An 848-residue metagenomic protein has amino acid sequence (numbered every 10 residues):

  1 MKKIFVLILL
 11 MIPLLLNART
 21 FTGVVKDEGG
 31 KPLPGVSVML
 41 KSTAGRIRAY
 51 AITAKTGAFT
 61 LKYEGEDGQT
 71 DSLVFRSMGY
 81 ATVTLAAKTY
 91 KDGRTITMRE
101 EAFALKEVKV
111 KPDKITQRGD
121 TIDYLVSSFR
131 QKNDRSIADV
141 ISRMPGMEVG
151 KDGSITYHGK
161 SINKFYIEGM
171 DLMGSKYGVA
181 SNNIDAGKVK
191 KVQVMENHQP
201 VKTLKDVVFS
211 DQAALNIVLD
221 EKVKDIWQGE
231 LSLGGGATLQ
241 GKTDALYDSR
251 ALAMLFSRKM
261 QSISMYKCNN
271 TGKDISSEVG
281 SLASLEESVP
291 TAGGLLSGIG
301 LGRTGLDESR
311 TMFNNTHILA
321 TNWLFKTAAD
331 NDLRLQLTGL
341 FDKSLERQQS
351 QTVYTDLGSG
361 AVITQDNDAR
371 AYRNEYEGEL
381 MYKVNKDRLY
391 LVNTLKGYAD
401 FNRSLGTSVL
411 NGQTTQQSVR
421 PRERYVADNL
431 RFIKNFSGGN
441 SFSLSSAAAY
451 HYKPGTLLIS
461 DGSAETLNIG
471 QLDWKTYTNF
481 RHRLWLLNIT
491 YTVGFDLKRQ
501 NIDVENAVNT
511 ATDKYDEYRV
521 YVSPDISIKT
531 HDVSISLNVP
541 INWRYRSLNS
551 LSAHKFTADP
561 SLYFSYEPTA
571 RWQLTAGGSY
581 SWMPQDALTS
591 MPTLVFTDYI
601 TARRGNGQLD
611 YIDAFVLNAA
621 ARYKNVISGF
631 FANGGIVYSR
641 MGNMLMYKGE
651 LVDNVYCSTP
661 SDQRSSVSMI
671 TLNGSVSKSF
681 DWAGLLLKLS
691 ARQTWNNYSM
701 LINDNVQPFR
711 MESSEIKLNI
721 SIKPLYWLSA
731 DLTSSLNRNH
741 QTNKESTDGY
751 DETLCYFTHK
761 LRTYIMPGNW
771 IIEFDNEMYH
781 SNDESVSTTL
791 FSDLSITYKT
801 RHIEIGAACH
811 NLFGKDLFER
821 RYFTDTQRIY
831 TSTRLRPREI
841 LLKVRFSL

Functional and structural regions predicted by a protein language model:
A18-R19, V24, G30, A58 (+15 more regions): Membrane-proximal, glycine/serine-rich, low-complexity loop/turn segments characteristic of large bacterial
G29-S42: Short, ordered, surface-exposed loop/turn motifs in non-cytosolic proteins
T43-R46, Q69-L85: A short, solvent-exposed loop/turn motif at the edges and junctions of modular extracellular/periplasmic domains
A44-A58: Short, acidic Ser/Thr/Gly-rich low-complexity loop/linker segments typical of extracellular and cell-surface proteins
K205-V207, I275-S281, E346-A361, R403-G412 (+13 more regions): Outer-membrane beta-barrel translocator domains and adjoining extracellular loop/strand segments of Gram-negative
G241-T243, T311-F313, D368-N374, T414-R424 (+10 more regions): Replace "Gram-negative outer membrane beta-barrel proteins" with "bacterial and organellar outer membrane beta-barrel
L324-D342, R370-S408, T415-N549, T557-P560 (+6 more regions): Face-selective signature of the C-terminal outer-membrane beta-barrel domain
E715-R738, K744-L848: Conserved C-terminal beta-signal and adjacent last beta-strands/turns of outer-membrane beta-barrel proteins
